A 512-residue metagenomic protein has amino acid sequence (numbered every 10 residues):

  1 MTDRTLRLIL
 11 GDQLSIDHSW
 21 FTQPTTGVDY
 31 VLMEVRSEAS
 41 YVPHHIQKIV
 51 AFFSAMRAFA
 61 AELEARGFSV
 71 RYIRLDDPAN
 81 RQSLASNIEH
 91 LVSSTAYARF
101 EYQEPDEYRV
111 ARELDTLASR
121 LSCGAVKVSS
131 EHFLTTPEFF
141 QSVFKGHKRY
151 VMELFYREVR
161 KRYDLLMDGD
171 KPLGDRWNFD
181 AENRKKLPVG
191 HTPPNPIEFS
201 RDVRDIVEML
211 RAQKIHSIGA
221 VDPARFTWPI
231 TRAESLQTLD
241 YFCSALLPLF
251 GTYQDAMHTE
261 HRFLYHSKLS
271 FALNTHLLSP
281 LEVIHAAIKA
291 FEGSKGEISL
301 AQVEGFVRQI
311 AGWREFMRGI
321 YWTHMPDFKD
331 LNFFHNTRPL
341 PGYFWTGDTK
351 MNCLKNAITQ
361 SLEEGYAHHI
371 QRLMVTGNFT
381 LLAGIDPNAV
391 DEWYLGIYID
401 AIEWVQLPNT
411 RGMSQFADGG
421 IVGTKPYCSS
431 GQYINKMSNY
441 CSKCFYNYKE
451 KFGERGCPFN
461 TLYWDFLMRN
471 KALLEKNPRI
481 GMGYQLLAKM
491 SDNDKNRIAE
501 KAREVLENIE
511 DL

Functional and structural regions predicted by a protein language model:
M1-L75: N-terminal beta-strand-loop-alpha-helix module at the start of alpha/beta ligand-binding or catalytic domains
T2-W20, I46, L173-S299, R469 (+1 more regions): Substrate/cofactor-recognition hotspot
L8-D12, M33-E34, I73-L75, Y102-P105 (+4 more regions): Short His-Asn-centered micro-motif
L10, E260-L512: C-terminal catalytic domain of photolyase/cryptochrome flavoproteins, centering on the FAD-binding pocket
D17-F21, V42-H44, Q82-A85, V110-D115 (+2 more regions): A short acidic (Asp/Glu
S19, E34, F53, R57 (+3 more regions): Noncatalytic N-terminal accessory/assembly modules of large enzymes
A51-R71, E101, E364-N388: Hydrophobic/aromatic-rich, well-ordered segments within soluble, folded domains that form packed cores
S83-W228, R411: Beta-rich, aromatic/charged-enriched effector core domains that present basic-aromatic interfaces for binding
